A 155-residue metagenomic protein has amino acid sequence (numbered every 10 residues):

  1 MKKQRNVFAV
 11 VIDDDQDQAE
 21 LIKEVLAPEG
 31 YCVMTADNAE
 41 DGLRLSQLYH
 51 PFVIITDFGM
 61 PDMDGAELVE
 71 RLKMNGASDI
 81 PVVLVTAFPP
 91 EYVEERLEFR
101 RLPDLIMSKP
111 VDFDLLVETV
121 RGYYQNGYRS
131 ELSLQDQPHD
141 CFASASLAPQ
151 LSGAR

Functional and structural regions predicted by a protein language model:
M1-F8, D114-R155: Non-catalytic signal-transmission and effector/linker regions of two-component phosphorelay proteins
Q16-M34: Two-component/phosphorelay signaling modules centered on CheY-like receiver
A19, P61, N75, P90: The feature encodes the CheY-like receiver
T35-V53: Acidic, metal-coordinating helix/loop segments flanking the phosphotransfer/catalytic sites of two-component signaling
D37-D41, D64-E70: Acidic catalytic/metal-coordinating carboxylates
D57: Active-site residues of response regulator receiver
E67, P89-S108, D114-G122: Alpha4 helix (beta4-alpha4-beta5 surface) of REC/receiver domains from two-component response regulators
V85-T86: Hydrophobic/aromatic residues positioned on beta-strands within the core alpha/beta folds
